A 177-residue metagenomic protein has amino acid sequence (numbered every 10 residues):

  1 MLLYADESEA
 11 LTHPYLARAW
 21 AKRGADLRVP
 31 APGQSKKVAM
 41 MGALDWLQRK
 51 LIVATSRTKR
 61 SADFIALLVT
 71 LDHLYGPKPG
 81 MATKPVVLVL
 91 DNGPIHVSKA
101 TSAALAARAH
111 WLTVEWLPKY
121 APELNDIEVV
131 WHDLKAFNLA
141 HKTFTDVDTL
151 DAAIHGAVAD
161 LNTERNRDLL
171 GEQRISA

Functional and structural regions predicted by a protein language model:
M1-T70, I175: Extended, low-complexity cationic-aromatic segments
L2, I127-A177: C-terminal anion-handling pockets and recognition modules
D6-E7, G80-V97, Y120, N125: Acidic/histidine-rich, metal-coordinating catalytic segments
W20, S56, S98, E123-D126: Hydrophobic/basic alpha-helical segments enriched in Actinobacteria
D26-G33, A106-V129, T143: RNase H-like polynucleotidyl transferase catalytic core
F64-V86: Short, basic/hydrophobic alpha-helical segments
K99-A103: Distinct, well-ordered alpha-helical segments
